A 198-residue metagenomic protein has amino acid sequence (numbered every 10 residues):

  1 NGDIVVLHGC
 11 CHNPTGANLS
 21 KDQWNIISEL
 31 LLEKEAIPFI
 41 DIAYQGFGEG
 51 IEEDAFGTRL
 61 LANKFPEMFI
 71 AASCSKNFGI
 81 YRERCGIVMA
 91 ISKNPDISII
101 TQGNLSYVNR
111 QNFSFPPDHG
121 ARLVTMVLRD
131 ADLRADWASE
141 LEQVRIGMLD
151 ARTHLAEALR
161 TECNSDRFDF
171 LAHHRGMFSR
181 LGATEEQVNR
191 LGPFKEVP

Functional and structural regions predicted by a protein language model:
N1-F47: Active-site phosphate-binding strand-loop segment of PLP-dependent enzymes
G2, E35, F65, E83-C85 (+2 more regions): Active-site lining segments that contact anionic ligands and/or coordinate catalytic metals
D22-E29, F56-L60, H154: Alpha-helical scaffolding segments of alpha/beta enzyme cores, especially the outer helices of TIM-barrel or partial
G46-A55, Y107-S114: Alpha-helical subdomain
I51-F65: A short alpha/beta connector and helix-capping loop motif
N63-S139: Conserved core segment of the aminotransferase class I/II
D136-P193: Conserved PLP-binding catalytic core of the aspartate aminotransferase-like
